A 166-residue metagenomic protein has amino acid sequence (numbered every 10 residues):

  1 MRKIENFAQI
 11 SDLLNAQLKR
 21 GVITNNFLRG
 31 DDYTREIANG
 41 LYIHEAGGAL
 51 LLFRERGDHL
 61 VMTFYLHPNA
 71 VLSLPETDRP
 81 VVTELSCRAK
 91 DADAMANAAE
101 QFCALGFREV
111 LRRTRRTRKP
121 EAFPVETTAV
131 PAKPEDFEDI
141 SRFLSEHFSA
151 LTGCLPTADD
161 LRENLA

Functional and structural regions predicted by a protein language model:
M1-F27, A122-L155: Short amphipathic alpha-helix that is part of the acyltransferase structural core
R2, V22-D78: Conserved donor-binding loop and adjoining core beta-sheet/short helix segment in diverse acyl/aminoacyl transferases
R2-Y33, E76-N97: An N-terminal domain-start capping segment
D31, R54-G57, F148-A166: A conserved beta-strand-loop-helix scaffold within acyl/acetyltransferase catalytic domains
I37-A38, V81, V125, D136: Residue-level preference for short coil/turn positions at secondary-structure junctions
R56-E126: Acyl-donor-binding surface of acyltransferase catalytic domains
P80-V82, I140-E146, E163-A166: A short, terminal or domain-edge coil/loop segment
